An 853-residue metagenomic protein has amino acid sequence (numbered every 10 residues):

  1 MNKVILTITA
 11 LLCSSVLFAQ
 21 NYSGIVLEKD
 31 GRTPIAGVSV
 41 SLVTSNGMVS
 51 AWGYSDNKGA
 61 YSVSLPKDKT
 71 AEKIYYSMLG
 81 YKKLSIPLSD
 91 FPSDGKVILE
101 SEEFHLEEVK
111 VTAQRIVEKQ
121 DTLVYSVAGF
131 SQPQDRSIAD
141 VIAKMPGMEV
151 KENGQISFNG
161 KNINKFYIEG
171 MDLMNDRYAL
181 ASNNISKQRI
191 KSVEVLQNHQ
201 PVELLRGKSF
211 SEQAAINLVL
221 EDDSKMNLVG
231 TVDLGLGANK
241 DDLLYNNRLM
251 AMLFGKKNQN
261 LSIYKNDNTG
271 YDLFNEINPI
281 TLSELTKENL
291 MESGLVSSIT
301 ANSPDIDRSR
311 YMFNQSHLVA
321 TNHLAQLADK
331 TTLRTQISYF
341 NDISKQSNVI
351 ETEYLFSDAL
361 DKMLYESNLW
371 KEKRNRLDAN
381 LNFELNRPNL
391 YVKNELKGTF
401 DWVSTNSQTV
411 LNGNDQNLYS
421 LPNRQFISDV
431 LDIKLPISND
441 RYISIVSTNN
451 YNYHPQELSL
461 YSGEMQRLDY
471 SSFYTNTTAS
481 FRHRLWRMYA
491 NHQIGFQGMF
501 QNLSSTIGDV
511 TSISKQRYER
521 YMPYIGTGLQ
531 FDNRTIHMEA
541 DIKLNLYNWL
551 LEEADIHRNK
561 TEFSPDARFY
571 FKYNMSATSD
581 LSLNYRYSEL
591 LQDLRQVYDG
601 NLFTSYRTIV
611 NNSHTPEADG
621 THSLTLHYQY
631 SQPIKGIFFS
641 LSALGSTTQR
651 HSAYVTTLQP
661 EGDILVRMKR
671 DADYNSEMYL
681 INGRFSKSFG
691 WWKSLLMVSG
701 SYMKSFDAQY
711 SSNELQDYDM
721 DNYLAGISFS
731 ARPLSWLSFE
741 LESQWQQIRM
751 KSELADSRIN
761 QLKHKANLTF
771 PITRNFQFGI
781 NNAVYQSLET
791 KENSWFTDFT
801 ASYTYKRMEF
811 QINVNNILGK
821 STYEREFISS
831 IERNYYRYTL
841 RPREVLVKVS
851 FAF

Functional and structural regions predicted by a protein language model:
Q20, K58-A60, K82-L84, S89-P92 (+14 more regions): Membrane-proximal, glycine/serine-rich, low-complexity loop/turn segments characteristic of large bacterial
D30-T44: Short, ordered, surface-exposed loop/turn motifs in non-cytosolic proteins
S45-M48, K73-I86: A short, solvent-exposed loop/turn motif at the edges and junctions of modular extracellular/periplasmic domains
N46-A60: Short, acidic Ser/Thr/Gly-rich low-complexity loop/linker segments typical of extracellular and cell-surface proteins
R206-K208, Y264, L273-P279, K345-K362 (+13 more regions): Outer-membrane beta-barrel translocator domains and adjoining extracellular loop/strand segments of Gram-negative
K240-D241, Y311-F313, L369-N375, D415-Q425 (+10 more regions): Replace "Gram-negative outer membrane beta-barrel proteins" with "bacterial and organellar outer membrane beta-barrel
L324-D342, K371-V410, D415-A554, S564 (+5 more regions): Face-selective signature of the C-terminal outer-membrane beta-barrel domain
L724-Q747, E753-F853: Conserved C-terminal beta-signal and adjacent last beta-strands/turns of outer-membrane beta-barrel proteins
